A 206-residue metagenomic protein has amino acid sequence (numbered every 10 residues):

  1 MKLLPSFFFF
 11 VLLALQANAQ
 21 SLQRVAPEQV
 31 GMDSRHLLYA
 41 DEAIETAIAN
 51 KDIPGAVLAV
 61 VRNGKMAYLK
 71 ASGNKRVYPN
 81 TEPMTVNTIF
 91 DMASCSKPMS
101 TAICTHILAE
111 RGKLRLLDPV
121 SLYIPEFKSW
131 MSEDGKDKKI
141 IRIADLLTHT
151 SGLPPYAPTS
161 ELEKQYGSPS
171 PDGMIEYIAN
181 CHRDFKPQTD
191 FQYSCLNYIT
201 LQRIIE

Functional and structural regions predicted by a protein language model:
M1-L22: Bacterial Sec-dependent N-terminal signal peptides
Q20-Q29, A157-T159: Short, contiguous pre-domain boundary segments
A26-F90, K113, W130, E176-R183: Short, conserved catalytic-motif segment at the N-terminal edge
D33, L58-K65, M92-R115, P119-Y123 (+3 more regions): Alpha-helical scaffold elements that line and support the substrate/ligand-binding pocket of soluble hydrolases
H36, A40, L116-Y123, K139-I143 (+2 more regions): Stable alpha-helical elements in mature extracytoplasmic
V86, D91-S94, L108-P154, P158 (+1 more regions): Active-site helix/loop module of the DD-peptidase/beta-lactamase fold, centered on the serine-lysine SxxK catalytic
I89, E133-I141, P155-E206: Catalytic-site signature segments of enzymes, centered on catalytic residues
